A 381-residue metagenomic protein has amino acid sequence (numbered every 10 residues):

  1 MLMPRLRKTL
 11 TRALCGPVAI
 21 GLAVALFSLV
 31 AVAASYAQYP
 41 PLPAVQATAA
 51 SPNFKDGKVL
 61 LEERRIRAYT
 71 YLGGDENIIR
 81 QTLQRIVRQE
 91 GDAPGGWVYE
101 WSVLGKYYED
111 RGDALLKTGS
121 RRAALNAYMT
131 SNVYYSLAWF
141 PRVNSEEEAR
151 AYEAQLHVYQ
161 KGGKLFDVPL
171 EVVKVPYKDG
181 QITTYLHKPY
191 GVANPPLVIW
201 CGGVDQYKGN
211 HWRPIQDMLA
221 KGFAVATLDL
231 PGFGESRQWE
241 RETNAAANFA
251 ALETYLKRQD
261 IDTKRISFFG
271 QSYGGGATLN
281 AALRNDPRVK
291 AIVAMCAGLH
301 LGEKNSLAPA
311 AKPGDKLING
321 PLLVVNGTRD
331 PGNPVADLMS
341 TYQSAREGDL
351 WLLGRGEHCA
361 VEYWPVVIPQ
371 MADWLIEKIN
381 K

Functional and structural regions predicted by a protein language model:
W101, R150-Y190: N-terminal cap/lid segment of alpha/beta-hydrolase-fold proteins
N194-G203: Short beta-strand element of the alpha/beta-hydrolase
V204-Q216: The serine-hydrolase catalytic nucleophile loop
K221-E235: Conserved alpha/beta-hydrolase
E240-I261, N280: Alpha/beta-hydrolase active-site loop
D260-S272: Alpha/beta-hydrolase fold nucleophile elbow
I318, V324-N326: Short beta-strand/loop motif that positions the catalytic acidic residue of the alpha/beta-hydrolase fold
G356-P365: Catalytic histidine-centered segment of alpha/beta-hydrolase-like enzymes
